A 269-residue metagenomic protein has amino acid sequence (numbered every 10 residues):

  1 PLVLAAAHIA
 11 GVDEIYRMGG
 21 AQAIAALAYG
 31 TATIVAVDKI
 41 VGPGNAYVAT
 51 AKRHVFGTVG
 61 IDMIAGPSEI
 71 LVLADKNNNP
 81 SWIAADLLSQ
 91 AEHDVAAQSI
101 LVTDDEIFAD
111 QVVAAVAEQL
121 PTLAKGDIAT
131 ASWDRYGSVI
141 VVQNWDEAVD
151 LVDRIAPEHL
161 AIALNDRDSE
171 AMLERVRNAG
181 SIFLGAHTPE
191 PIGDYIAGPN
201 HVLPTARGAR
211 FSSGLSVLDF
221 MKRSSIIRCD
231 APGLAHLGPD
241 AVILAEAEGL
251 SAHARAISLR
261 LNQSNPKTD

Functional and structural regions predicted by a protein language model:
P1-A10: Active-site-proximal loop->helix
I9-Q98: Conserved NAD(P)+-binding/catalytic subdomain of aldehyde/semialdehyde dehydrogenases
D13-Y16, V37-V41, N45-Y47, D62 (+9 more regions): Structural motif
G20, N45, K76-N78, D104-E106 (+2 more regions): Short, ordered loop/turn segments at secondary-structure junctions
V55-V59, I83-L88, W145-E147, R167-E170 (+1 more regions): Glycine-rich, charged/polar anion/phosphate-binding loops that engage phosphate groups from diverse ligands
M63-R135, V139: A conserved active-site cap/scaffold subdomain adjacent to cofactor or substrate pockets
L120-I155, H159-A161, N165: Glycine-rich, Lys/Arg-enriched anion-binding loops that position phosphate/diphosphate groups for phosphoryl
W145, R154-D269: C-terminal core of ALDH-fold dehydrogenases
